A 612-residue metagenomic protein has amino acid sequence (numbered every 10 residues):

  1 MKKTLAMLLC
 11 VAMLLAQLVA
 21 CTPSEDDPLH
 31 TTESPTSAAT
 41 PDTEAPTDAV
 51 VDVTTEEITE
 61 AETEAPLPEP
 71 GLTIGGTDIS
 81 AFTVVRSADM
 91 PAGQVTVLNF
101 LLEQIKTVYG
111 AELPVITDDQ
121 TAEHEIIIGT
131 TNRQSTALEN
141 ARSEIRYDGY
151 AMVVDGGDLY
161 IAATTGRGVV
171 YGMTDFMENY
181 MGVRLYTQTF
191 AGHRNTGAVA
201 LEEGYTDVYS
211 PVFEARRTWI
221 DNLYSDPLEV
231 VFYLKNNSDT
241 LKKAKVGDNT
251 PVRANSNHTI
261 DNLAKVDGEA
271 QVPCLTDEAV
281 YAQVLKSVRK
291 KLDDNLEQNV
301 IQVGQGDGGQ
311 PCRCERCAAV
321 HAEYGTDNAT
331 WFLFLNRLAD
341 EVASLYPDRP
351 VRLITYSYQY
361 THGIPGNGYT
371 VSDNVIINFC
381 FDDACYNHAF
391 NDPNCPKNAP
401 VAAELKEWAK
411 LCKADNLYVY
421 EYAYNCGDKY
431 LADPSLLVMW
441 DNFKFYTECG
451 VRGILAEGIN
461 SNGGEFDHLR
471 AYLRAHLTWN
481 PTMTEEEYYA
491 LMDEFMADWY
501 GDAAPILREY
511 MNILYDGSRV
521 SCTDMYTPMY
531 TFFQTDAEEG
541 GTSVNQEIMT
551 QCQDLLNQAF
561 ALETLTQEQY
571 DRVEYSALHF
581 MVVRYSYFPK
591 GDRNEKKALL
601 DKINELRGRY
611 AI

Functional and structural regions predicted by a protein language model:
T4-P23: Sec-dependent N-terminal signal peptides of Gram-positive bacterial secreted proteins and lipoproteins
Q17-P35: Sec-dependent signal peptide cleavage junction
T22-E25, T40, D48-D52, E56-A151 (+1 more regions): Acidic, contiguous N-terminal accessory segments
L67, A81, A92, T96-F100 (+6 more regions): Feature activates predominantly on carbohydrate-active enzymes
V272-A282, K290, P396-A503: Structured mid-domain segments that build the active-site/substrate or prosthetic-cofactor binding neighborhood
L335-I364, L417-Y424, I454-I459: Aromatic-lined carbohydrate-recognition surfaces of secreted/lumenal glycan-active proteins
I354-D383, Y430-L437, G463-Y472: Substrate-binding cleft/loops of secretory-pathway carbohydrate-active enzymes
G450, L477-I612: Catalytic domains of carbohydrate-active enzymes that cleave complex glycans
